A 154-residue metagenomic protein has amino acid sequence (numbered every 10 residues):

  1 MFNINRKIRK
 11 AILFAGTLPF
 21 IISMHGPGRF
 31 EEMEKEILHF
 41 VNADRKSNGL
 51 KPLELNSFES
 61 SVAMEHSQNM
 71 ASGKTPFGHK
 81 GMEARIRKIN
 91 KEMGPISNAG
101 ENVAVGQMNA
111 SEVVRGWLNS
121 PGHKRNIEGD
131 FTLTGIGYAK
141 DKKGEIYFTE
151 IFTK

Functional and structural regions predicted by a protein language model:
F2-K10, I21-K154: Functional surface patches built around histidine and acidic residues
F14-F20: Bacterial N-terminal signal peptides
